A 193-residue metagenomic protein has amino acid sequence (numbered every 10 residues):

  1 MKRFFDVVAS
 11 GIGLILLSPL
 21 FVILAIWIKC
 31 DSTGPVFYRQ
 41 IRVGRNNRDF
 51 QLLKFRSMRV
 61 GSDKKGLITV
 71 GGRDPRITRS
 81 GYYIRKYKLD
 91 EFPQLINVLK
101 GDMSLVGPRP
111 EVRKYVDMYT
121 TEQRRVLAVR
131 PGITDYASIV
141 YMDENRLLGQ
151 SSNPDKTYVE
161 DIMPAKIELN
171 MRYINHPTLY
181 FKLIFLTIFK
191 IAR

Functional and structural regions predicted by a protein language model:
M1-G61, Y173-R193: A hydrophobic, helix-centered structural microdomain
V7, A128-R193: C-terminal terminal-structure detector
V7-G11, S18, T33, G101-D102 (+3 more regions): Structured helix-beta-strand junction loops
G13, G34, G44-N47, G66 (+4 more regions): Glycine-centered flexibility sites
L16, T69, R73, R85 (+1 more regions): Aromatic-acidic/polar surface patches that form glycan- and anion
L24, R39, V106-P108, K114 (+2 more regions): Short, hydrophobic secondary-structure boundary micro-motifs
Y38-R76, A137-M163: Short, glycine-rich, amphipathic interfacial segments at transmembrane boundaries or analogous
G71-I133, K182-I184: A short, structured surface patch at a secondary-structure boundary
